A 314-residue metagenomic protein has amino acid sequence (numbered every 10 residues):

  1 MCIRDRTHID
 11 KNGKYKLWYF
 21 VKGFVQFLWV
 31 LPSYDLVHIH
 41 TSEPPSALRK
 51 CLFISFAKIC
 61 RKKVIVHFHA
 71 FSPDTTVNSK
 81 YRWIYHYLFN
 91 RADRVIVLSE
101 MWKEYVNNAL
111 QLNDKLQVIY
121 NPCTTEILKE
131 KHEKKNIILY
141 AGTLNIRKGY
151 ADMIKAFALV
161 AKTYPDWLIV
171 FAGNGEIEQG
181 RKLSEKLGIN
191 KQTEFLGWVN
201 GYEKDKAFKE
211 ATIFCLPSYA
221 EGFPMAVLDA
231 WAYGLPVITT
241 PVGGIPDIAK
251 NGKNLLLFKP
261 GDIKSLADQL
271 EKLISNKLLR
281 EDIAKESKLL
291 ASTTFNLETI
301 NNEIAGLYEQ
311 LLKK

Functional and structural regions predicted by a protein language model:
N90-L128: Donor nucleotide-sugar binding/catalytic pocket of nucleotide-sugar-dependent glycosyltransferases
C123, E130-A161, I169-A172: Conserved donor-binding/catalytic core segment of Leloir-type glycosyltransferases
R181-V199: Nucleotide-activated donor-binding/catalytic signature segment of Leloir-type glycosyltransferases, i.e., the conserved
W198-V199, K206-A211: Short alpha-helical donor nucleotide-sugar binding micro-motif in glycosyltransferases
Y219: Aromatic "clamp/platform" in nucleotide-sugar-dependent glycosyltransferases that forms part of the donor/acceptor
P236-T239: Short hydrophobic beta-strand element within catalytic cores of glycosyltransferases and related nucleotide-activated
N251-G252, L256-I263, K272-L278: Conserved acidic donor-binding segment of nucleotide-sugar-dependent glycosyltransferases
S265, K272, L279-T294, I300-G306: A short, well-ordered alpha-helix in the C-terminal region of glycosyltransferases
